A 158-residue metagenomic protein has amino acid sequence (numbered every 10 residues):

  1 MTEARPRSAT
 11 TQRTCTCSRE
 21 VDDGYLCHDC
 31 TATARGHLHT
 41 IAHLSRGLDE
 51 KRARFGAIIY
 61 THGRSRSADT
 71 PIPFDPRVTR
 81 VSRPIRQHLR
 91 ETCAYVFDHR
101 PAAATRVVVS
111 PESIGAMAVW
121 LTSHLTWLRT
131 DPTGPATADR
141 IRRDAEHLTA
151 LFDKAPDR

Functional and structural regions predicted by a protein language model:
M1-P156: Protein-protein interaction interfaces in oligomeric scaffolds, predominantly long amphipathic alpha-helices
